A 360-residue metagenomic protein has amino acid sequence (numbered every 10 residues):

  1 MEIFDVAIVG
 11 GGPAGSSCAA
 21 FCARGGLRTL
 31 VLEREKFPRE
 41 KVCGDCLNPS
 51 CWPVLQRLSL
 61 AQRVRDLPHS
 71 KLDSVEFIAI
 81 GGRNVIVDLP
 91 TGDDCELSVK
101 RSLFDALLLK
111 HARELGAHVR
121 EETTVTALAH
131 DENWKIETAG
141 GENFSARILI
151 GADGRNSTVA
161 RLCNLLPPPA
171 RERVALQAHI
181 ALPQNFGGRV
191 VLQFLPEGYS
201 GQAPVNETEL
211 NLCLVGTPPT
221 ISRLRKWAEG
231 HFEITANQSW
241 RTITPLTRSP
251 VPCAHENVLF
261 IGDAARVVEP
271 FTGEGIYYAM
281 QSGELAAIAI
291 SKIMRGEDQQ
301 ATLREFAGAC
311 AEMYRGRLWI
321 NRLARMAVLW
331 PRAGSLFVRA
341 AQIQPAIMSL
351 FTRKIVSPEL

Functional and structural regions predicted by a protein language model:
M1-G12: Beta1/beta-strand and adjacent pyrophosphate-binding region of the FAD-binding site in flavoprotein oxidoreductases
G15-S16: N-terminal Rossmann-fold NAD(P) dinucleotide-binding loop
A23-C43: Glycine-rich FAD pyrophosphate-binding loop
K36-Q56: Conserved N-terminal glycine-rich FAD pyrophosphate-binding loop of Rossmann-like flavoproteins
Q56-A106: A conserved beta-strand/loop capping segment in the N-terminal third of enzymes that catalyze redox or closely related
L67, T126-A127, N143, P218-M294: FAD/FMN-dependent oxidoreductases across multiple families
H111-N237: Predominantly flavin-linked oxidoreductase catalytic cores and closely associated redox partners
S291-L360: C-terminal helical "tail/cap" subdomain of flavin- and related membrane-associated enzymes
